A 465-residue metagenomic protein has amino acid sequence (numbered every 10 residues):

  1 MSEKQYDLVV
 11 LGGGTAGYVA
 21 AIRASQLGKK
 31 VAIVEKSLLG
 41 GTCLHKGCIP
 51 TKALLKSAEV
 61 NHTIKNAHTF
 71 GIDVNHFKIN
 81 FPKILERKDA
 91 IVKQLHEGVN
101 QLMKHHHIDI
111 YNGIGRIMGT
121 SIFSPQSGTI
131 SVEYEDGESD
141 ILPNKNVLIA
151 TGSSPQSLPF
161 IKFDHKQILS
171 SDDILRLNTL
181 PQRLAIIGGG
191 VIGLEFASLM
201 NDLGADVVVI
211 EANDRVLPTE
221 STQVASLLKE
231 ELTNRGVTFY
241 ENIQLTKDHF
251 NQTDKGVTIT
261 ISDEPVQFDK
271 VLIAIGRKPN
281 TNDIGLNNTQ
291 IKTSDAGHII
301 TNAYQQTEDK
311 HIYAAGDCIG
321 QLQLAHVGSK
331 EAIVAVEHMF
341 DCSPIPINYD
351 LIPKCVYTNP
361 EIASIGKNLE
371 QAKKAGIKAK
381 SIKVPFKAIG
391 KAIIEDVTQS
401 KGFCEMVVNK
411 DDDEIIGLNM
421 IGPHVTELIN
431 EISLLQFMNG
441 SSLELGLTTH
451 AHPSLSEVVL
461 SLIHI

Functional and structural regions predicted by a protein language model:
S2-G14, L180-G190: Beta1/beta-strand and adjacent pyrophosphate-binding region of the FAD-binding site in flavoprotein oxidoreductases
S2-Y6, I22-K29, V34-L180, N213-L217 (+5 more regions): Glycine-rich flavin
L8-A32, G193-N201: N-terminal Rossmann-like FAD-binding beta1-loop-alpha1 element of flavoenzymes
V9-L11, G115, L142-G152, I187 (+2 more regions): Short hydrophobic core segments
L11-G14, S25-S37, T42, I49 (+4 more regions): Flexible, glycine-rich terminal cap/loop adjacent to redox cofactors in electron-transfer oxidoreductases
G12-G17, G152, G188-G193, G276 (+2 more regions): Conserved phosphate-binding and hydrolysis motifs of nucleotide-dependent enzymes
C48, N146-D206, I210, F239 (+3 more regions): Glycine-rich dinucleotide-binding loop and its adjacent helix/turn
D164-P181, V266-D341: FAD-site-proximal beta/loop scaffold in flavoenzymes
